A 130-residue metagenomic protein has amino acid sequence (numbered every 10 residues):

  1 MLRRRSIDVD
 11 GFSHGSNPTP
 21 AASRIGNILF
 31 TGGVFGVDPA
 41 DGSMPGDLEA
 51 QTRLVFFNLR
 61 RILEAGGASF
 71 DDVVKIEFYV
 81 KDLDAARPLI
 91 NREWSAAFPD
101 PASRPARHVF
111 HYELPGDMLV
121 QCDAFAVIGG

Functional and structural regions predicted by a protein language model:
M1-F57, R61-V74, V80-G130: N-terminal presequence-like segments and the immediate start of the first folded domain
